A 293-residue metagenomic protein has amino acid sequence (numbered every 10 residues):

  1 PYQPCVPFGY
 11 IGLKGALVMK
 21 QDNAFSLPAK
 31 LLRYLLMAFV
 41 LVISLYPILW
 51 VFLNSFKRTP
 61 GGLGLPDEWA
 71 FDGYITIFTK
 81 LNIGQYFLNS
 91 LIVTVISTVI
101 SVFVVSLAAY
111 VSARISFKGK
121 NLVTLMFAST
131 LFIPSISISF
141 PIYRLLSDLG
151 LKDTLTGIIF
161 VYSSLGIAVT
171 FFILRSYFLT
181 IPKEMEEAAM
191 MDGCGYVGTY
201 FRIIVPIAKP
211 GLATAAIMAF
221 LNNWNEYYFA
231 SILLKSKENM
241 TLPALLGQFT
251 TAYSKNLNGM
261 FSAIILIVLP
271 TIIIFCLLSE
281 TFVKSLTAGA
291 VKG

Functional and structural regions predicted by a protein language model:
G9-G15: Residue-identity detector for glycine
Q21-G293: A structural signal for multi-pass alpha-helical bundles of membrane permease subunits that mediate small-molecule
